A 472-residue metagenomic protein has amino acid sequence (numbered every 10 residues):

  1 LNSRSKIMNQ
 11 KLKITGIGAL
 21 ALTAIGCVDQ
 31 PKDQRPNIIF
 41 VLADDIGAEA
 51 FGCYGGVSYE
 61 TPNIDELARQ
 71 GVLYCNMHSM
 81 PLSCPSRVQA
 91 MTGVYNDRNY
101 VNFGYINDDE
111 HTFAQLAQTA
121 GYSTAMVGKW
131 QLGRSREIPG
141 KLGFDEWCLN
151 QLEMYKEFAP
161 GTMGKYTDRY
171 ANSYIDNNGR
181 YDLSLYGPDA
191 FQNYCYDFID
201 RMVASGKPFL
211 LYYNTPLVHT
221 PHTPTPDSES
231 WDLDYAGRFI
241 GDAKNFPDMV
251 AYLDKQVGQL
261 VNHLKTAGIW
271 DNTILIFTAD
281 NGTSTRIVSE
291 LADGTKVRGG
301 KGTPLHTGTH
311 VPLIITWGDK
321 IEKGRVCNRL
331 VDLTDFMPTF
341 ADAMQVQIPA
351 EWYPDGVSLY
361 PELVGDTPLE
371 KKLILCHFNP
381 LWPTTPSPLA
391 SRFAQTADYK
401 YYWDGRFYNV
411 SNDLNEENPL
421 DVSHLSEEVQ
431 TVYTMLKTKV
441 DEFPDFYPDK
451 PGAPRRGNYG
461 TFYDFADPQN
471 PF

Functional and structural regions predicted by a protein language model:
N2-I14: Short, basic, low-complexity termini and linkers enriched in Ser/Thr/Gly/Pro that act as targeting/leader peptides
T15, A21, C27-W403, L414-T438 (+3 more regions): Formylglycine-dependent sulfatase
